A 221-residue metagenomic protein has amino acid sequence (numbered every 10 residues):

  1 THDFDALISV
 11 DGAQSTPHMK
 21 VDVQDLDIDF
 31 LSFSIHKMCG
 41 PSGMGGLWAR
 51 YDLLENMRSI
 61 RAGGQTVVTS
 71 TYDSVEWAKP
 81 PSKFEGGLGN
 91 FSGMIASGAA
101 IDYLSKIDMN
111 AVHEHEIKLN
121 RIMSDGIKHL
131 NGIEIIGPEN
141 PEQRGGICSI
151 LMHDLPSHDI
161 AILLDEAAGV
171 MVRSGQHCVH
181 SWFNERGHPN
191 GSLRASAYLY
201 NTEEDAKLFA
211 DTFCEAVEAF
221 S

Functional and structural regions predicted by a protein language model:
T1-S221: Pyridoxal 5′-phosphate
